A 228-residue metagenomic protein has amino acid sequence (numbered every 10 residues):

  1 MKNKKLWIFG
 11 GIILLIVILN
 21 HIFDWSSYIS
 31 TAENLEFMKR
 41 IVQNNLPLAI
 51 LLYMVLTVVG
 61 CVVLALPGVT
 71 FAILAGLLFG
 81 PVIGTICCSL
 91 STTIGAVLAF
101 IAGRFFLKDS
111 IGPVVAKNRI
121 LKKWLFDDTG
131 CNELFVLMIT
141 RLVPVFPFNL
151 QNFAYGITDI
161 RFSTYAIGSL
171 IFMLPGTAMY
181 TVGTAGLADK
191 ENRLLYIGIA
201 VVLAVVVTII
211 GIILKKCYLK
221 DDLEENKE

Functional and structural regions predicted by a protein language model:
K2, F9-G10, I18-Y53, T93-L150 (+3 more regions): Membrane-interfacial helix-loop-helix
N3-L14, Y196-V206: Hydrophobic H-region at the start of alpha-helical membrane spans
I12-N20, G60, L64, G95 (+4 more regions): Alpha-helical transmembrane segments of multipass membrane proteins
P47-L90, D127-G186: Hydrophobic alpha-helical membrane segments of integral membrane proteins
A72, P113-V114, Y196: Short, hydrophobic secondary-structure boundary micro-motifs
I167-E228: C-terminal membrane module of polytopic membrane proteins
